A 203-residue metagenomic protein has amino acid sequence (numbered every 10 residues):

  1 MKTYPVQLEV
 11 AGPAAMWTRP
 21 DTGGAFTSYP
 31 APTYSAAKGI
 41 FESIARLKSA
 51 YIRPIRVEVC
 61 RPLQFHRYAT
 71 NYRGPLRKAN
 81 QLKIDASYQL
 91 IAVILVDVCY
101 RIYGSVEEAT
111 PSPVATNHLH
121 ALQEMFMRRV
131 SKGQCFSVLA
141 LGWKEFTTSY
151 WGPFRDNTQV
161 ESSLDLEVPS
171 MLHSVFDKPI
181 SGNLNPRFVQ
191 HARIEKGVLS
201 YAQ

Functional and structural regions predicted by a protein language model:
M1-G24, Q190-L199: N-terminal, Lys/Arg- and Ser/Thr-rich interaction peptides
M1-T3, Y34, L95: Short, surface-exposed loop/turn motifs at beta-strand boundaries within globular domains
P5, P54, D97-R101: Extracellular structured ligand-interaction cores
V10-A14, R61, I102-T110: Beta-strand elements of well-folded, non-transmembrane domains
M16-T18, F65, T110-S112: Residue-level signal for secondary-structure boundary sites
R19, Y51-R53, P113-A115: Short, hydrophobic/aromatic beta-strand segments
T22, T27-T70: Glycine/small-residue-rich interface belts in oligomeric ring/scaffold proteins and their assembly partners
Y72-G74, A79-Q203: Internal, well-folded beta-alpha domain core
